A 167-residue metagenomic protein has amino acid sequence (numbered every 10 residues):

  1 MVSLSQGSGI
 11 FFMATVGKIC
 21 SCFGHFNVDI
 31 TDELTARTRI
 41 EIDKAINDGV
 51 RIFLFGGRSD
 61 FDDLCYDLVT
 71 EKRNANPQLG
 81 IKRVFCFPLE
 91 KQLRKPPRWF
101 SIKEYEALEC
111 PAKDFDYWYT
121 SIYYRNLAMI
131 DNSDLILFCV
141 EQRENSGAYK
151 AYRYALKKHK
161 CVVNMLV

Functional and structural regions predicted by a protein language model:
S3-S5: Short, often N-terminal, low-complexity regions that either remain intrinsically disordered or form a short helix
G7-G9: Residue-identity detector for glycine
M13-V167: Acidic/glycine-enriched connector segments
